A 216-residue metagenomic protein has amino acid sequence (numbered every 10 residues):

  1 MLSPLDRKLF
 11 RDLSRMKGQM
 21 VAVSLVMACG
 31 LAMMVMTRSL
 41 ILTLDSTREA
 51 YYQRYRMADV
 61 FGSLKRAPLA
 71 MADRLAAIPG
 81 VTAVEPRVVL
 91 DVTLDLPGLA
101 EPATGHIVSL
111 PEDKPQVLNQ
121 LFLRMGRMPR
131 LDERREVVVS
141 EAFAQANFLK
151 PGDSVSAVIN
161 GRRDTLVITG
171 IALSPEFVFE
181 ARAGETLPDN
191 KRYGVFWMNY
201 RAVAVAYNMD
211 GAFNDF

Functional and structural regions predicted by a protein language model:
L2-F216: Membrane transport/envelope proteins' first extracytoplasmic loop
